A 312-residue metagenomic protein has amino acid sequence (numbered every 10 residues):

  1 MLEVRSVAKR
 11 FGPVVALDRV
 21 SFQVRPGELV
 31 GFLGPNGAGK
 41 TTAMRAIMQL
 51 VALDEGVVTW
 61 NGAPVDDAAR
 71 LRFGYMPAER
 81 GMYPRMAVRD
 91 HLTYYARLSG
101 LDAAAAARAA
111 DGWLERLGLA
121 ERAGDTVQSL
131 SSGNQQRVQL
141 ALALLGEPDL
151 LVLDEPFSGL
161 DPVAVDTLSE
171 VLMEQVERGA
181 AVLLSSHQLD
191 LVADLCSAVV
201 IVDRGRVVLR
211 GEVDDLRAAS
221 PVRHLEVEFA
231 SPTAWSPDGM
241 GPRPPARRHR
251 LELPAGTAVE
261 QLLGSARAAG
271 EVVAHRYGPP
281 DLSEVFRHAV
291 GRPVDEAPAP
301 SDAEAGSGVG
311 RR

Functional and structural regions predicted by a protein language model:
E55-A69: Conserved ABC transporter NBD signature motif
T93, R97, A105-R122: Conserved ABC ATPase "signature" region
L140: Hydrophobic anchor residue at the start of the ABC signature
L151-E155: Catalytic Walker B motif of ABC-type/P-loop ATPase nucleotide-binding domains
S169-P254: ABC transporter nucleotide-binding domain
V222-R292: Short, charged/small-residue-rich alpha-helical element at the C-terminal edge of ABC transporter nucleotide-binding
